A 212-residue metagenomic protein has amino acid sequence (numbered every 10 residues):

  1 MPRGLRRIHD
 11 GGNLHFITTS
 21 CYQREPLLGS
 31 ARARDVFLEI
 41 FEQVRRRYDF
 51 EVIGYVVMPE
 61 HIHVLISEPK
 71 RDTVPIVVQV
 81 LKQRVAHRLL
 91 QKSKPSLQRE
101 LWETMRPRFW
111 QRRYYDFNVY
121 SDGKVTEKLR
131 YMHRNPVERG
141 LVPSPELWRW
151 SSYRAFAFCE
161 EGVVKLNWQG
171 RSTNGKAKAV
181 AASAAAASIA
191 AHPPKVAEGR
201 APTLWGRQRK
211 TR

Functional and structural regions predicted by a protein language model:
M1-G199, T203-R212: Short catalytic/metal-binding and nucleic-acid-binding patches
